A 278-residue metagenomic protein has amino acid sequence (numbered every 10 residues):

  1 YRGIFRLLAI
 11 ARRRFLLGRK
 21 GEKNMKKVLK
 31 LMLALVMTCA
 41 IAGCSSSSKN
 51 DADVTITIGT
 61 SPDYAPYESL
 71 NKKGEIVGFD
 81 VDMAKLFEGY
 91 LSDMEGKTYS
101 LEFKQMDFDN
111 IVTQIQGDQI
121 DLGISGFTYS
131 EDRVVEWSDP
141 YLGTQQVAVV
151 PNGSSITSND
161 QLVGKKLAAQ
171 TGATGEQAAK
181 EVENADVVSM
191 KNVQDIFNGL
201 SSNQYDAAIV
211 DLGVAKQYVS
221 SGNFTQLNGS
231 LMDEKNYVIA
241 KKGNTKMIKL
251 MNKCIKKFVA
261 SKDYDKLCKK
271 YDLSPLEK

Functional and structural regions predicted by a protein language model:
C39-G43: C-terminal motif of bacterial Sec signal peptides marking the signal peptidase cleavage site
S46, D51-A52, K97-Y99, Q177-D195 (+2 more regions): Ligand-binding clefts/hinges and TM-proximal coupling segments of bilobed small-molecule sensing domains
A52-G126: Extracytoplasmic small-molecule ligand-binding "clamshell" domains of the periplasmic binding protein/Venus flytrap
S61-P62, L142-V150, L212-K256, S274-K278: Periplasmic-binding protein-like
I76-L91, T144-F197, L212-K216, K249: Bilobed "Venus flytrap"/periplasmic-binding protein-like clamshell domains and structurally analogous long
V81-Y90, K166, T171-A173, Y237-E277: Extended ligand-binding regions for polar small-molecule ligands
T98-T113, V188-S202, E234: Short helix-initiation/N-cap motifs at beta->coil->alpha
S100-Q161, N223-S230: Acidic, polar ligand-binding/catalytic clefts
